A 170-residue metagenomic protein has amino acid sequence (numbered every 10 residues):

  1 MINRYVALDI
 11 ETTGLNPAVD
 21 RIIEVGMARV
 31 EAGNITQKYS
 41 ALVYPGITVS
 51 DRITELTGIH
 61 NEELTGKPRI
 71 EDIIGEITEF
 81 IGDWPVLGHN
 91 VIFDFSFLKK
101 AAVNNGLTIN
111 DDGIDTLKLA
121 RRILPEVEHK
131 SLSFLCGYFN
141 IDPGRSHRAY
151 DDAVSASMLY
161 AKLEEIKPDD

Functional and structural regions predicted by a protein language model:
M1, Y138, S157-D170: Acidic two-metal-ion nuclease catalytic site recognized across multiple nuclease folds, prominently DnaQ/RNase D-T
M1-D112, P125-H147: Conserved non-catalytic scaffold segment of RNase H-like nuclease domains
T12-G14, K118, S155: Short, glycine/acidic-enriched loop or turn micro-motifs at the edges of active sites
I73, R121, S155-A156: Short Asp/Glu-rich motifs
I81, A102, A120, Y160-E164: Hydrophobic residues within well-ordered, non-membrane alpha-helices that form the packing/core of soluble catalytic
D111-R121: A short, structured active-site edge motif that brings together acidic residues
P143-K162: A charged, well-structured terminal subsegment
